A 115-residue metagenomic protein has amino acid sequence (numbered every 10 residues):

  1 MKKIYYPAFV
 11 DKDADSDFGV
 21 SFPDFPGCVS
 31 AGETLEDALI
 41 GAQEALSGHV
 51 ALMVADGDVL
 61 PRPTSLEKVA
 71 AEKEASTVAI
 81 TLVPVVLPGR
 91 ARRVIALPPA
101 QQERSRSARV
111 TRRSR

Functional and structural regions predicted by a protein language model:
M1-K2, A8-A14, G32: Short, positively charged
M1-Y6, Q43-S114: Short, charged, surface-exposed hinge/linker loops at domain edges that act as mobile lids or interdomain connectors
Y6, F18, C28-S30: Structural detector for hydrophobic anchor residues on beta-strands
V10-F25: Short aromatic-glycine-(Arg/Gly/Cys) micro-motifs in beta-strand/loop hairpins
F22, S30, L60: Short, flexible micro-motifs
P23, C28, M53: Short glycine- and Lys/Arg-enriched binding-loop motifs that mark or flank ligand-binding interfaces
P26-D37: A short, exposed loop/beta-hairpin motif centered on an aromatic-Gly-Thr core
A38, A42: Conserved anionic group-binding/transfer micro-motifs
